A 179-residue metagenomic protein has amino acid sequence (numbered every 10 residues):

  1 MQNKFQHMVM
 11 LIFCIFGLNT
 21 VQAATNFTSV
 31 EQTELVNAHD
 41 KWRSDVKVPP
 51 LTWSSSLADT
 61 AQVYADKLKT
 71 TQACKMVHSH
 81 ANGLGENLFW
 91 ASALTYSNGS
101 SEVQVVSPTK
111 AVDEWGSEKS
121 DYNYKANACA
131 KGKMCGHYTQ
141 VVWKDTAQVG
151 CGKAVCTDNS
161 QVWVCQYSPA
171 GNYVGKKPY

Functional and structural regions predicted by a protein language model:
M1-V9: Bacterial N-terminal signal peptides that target proteins for export
V9-G17: Bacterial N-terminal signal peptides
N19-A23: Sec/Tat signal peptide C-region and signal peptidase I cleavage site
A24-G85: Short, well-ordered surface patches within globular domains
G83, S92-Y179: Disulfide-stabilized extracellular recognition modules
N87-F89: Soluble periplasmic/extracytoplasmic beta-strand elements of cell-envelope proteins
